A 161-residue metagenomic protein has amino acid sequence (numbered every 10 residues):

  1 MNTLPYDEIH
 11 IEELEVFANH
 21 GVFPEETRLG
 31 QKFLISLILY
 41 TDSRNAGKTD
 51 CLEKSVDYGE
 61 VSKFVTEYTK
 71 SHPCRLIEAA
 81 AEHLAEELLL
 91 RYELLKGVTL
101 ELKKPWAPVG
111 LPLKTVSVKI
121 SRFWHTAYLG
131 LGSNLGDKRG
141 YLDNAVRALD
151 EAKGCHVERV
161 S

Functional and structural regions predicted by a protein language model:
M1-L129, S133: N-terminal, polar/charged subdomain of small-to-medium soluble alpha/beta proteins
T126-L129, K138-S161: Nucleotide and nucleotide-moiety/phosphate-recognizing core
